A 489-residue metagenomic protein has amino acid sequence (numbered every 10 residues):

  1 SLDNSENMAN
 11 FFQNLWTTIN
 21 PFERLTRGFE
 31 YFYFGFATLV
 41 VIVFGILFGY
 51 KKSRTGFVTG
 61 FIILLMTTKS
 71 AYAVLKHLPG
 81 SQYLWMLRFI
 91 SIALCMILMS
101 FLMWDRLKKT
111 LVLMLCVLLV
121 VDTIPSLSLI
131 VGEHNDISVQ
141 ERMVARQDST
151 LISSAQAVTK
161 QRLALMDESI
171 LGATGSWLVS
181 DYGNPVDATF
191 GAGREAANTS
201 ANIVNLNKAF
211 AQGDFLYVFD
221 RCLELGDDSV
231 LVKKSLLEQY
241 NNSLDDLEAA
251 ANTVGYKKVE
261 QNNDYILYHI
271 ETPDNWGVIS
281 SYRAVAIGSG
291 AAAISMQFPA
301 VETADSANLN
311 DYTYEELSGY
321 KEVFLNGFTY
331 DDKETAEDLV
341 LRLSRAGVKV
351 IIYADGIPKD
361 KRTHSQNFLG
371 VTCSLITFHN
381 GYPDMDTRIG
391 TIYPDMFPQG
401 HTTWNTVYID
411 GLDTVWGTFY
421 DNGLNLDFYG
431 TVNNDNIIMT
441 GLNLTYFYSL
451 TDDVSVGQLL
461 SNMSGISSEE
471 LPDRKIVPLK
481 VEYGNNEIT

Functional and structural regions predicted by a protein language model:
S1-L47, M86, R142-S153, K475-I476: Periplasmic/ER-lumenal interhelical loops and adjacent helix-loop junctions in multi-pass membrane proteins
S1-T17, F48-F89, M96, L118-H134 (+1 more regions): Membrane-interface helix-loop junctions at the exits of transmembrane helices
L47-K51, L94-M114, E470: Membrane-interface junctions at the ends of membrane-embedded or membrane-associated helices
M114-E141, L165-D167, D264, Y268-G277: Transmembrane alpha-helical segments
V121-D122, L129, E133-H134, A155-D228 (+4 more regions): Extracytoplasmic/lumenal acceptor-recognition loop(s) of multi-pass membrane glycoenzymes
N202-K258, F328, T335-R345, Y353-G356: Periplasmic/luminal catalytic loop of GT-C fold multi-pass membrane glycosyltransferases that transfer sugars from
D332-G400: A glycine-rich, often tryptophan-bearing local segment used as a flexible ligand/cofactor-contacting loop or short
L424-N425, V432-T489: Extracellular ligand-binding/catalytic regions of CAZymes and related secreted enzymes and adhesion modules
